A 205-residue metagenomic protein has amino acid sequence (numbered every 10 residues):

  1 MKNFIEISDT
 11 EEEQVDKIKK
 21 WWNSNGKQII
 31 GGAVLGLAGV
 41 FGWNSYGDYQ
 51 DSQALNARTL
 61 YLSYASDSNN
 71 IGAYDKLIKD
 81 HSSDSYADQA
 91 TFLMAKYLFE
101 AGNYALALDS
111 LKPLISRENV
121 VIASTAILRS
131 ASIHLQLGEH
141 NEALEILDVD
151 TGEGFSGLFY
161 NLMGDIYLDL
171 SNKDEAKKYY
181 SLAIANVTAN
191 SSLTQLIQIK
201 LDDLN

Functional and structural regions predicted by a protein language model:
M1-L35: N-terminal positive-inside, membrane-proximal cytosolic segments immediately preceding the first
K17-I18, N70-H81: Amphipathic alpha-helices of TPR/Sel1-like and other helical repeat/solenoid scaffolds
F41-R58: Aromatic-capped interface at the extracytoplasmic side of an N-terminal signal-anchor transmembrane helix
D51-L55, S85, V121, G154 (+1 more regions): Residue signature of alpha-solenoid helical repeat architecture, marking inter-repeat boundaries and helix-start
L55-A73: Short extracytoplasmic/periplasmic juxtamembrane "stem" segments immediately C-terminal to an N-terminal membrane anchor
D75, K79, A87-D88, F92-L158 (+1 more regions): Alpha-helical adaptor scaffolds
G152-N205: Extracytoplasmic/periplasmic C-terminal soluble domains
